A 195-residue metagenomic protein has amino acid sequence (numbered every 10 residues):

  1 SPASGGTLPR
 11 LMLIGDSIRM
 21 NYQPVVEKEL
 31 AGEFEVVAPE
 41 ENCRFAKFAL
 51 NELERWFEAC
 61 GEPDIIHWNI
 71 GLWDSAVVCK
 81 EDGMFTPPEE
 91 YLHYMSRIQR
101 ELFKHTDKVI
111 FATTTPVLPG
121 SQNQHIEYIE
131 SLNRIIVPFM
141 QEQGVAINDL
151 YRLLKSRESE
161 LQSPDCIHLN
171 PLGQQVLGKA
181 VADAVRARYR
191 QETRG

Functional and structural regions predicted by a protein language model:
S1-P2: A short, compositionally biased domain-edge/stem linker segment
G5, E27-E35, P39, F48-G195: Alpha-helical cap/lid subdomain in secreted, periplasmic, or secretory-pathway luminal O-acyl-processing enzymes
T7-P24, F45, S75: Catalytic nucleophile-elbow at a beta strand-turn-alpha helix junction centered on a G-D-S/GDSL motif, marking
N42: Active-site nucleophile and cofactor-binding loops and adjacent substrate-binding regions of central metabolic enzymes
